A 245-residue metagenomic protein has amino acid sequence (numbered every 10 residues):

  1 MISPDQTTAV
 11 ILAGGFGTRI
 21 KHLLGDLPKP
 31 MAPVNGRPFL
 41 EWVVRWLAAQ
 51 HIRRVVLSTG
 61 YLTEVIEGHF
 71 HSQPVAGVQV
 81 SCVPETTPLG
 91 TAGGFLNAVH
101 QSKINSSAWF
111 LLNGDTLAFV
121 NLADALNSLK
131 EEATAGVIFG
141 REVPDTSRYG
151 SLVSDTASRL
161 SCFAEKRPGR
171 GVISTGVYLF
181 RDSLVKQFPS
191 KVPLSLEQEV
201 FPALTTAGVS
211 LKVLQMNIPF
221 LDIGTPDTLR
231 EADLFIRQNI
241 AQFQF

Functional and structural regions predicted by a protein language model:
M1-I11, P33, R37-N113, L117-F119 (+3 more regions): Conserved N-terminal catalytic core of the sugar/cofactor nucleotidyltransferase
L12-I20: Conserved adenylation A10 loop of the ANL superfamily
I20, I66-F70, A232: Hydrophobic packing residues within well-ordered alpha-helices of enzyme cores
H22-G25: Conserved catalytic-core motifs of eukaryotic protein kinase domains, centered on the activation segment
I52, S106, A133-T134, G208-V209: Short, high-confidence coil segments that cap the C-terminus of an alpha-helix and link into the following beta-strand
F110, L117, A123-K130, P144-T146 (+1 more regions): Catalytic-core segments of class I nucleotidyltransferases/pyrophosphorylases that form NMP-activated intermediates
E132-E142: A short, conserved acidic/glycine-rich loop-to-beta-strand motif that forms the donor nucleotide-sugar/metal
V153-R159: Short acidic-glycine loop/turn motifs at beta-strand connectors
